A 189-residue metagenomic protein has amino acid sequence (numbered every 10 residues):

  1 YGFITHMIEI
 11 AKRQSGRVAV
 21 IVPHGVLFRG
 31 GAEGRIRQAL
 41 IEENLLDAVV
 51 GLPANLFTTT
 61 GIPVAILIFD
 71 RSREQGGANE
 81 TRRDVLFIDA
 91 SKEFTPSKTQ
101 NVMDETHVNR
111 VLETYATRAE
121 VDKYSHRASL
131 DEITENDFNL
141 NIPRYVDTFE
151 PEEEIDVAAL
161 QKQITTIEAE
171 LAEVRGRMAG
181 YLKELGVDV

Functional and structural regions predicted by a protein language model:
Y1-V189: A conserved structural/catalytic subdomain of Rossmann-like adenosyl-cofactor enzymes
